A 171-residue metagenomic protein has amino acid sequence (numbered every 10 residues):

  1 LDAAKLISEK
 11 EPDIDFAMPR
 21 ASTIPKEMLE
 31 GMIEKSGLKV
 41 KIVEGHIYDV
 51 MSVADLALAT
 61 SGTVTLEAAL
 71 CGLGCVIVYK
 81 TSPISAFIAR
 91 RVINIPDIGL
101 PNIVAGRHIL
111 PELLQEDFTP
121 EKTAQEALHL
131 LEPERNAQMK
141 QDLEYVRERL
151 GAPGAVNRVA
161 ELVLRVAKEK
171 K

Functional and structural regions predicted by a protein language model:
L1-K171: Nucleotide-activated sugar donor-binding and catalytic core shared by glycosyltransferases and related lipid-linked
